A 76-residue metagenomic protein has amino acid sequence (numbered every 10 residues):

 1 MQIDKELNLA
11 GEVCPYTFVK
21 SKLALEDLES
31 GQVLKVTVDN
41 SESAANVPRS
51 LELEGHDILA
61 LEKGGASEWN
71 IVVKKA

Functional and structural regions predicted by a protein language model:
M1-Q2, A76: Absolute protein N-terminus
Q2-A10: Short amphipathic
D4, G31-K35, E68-N70: Intrinsic-disorder/low-complexity, polar/charged segments enriched in Ser/Thr/Lys/Arg/Asp/Glu/Gln
L9, P15-I58: Amphipathic, hydrophobic secondary-structure cores in small proteins
P48-A76: C-terminal structural segments of small proteins and small subunits
